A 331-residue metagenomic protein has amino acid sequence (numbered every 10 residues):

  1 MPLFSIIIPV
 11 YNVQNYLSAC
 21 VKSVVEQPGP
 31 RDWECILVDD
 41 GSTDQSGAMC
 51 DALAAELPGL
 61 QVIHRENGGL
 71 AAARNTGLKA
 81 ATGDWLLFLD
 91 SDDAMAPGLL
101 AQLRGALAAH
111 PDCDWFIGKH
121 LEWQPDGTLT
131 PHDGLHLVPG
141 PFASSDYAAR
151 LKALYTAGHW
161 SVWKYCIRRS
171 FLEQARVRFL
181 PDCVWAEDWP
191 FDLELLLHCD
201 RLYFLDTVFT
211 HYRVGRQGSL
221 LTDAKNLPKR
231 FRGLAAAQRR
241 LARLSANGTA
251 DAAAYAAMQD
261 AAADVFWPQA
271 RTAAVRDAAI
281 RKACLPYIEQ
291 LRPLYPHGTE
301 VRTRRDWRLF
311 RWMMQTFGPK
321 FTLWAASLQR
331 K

Functional and structural regions predicted by a protein language model:
V13-E26: Short, well-formed alpha-helical segments that are part of the catalytic scaffolds of diverse glycosyltransferases
S23, D39-M49, E66: A conserved acidic beta->alpha catalytic loop
D32-G41, Q61-E66, D90-S91: Short beta-strand/loop segment that forms part of the nucleotide-sugar
R65-A81: Glycine-rich, basic loop-to-helix element that forms the pyrophosphate-binding segment of sugar-nucleotide handling
L70, S91-L202, T210-P228: Donor-binding/catalytic cores of nucleotide-activated saccharide and glycerol-phosphate transferases/polymerases
L86: Short aromatic/hydrophobic "clamp" motif used to bind/position activated sugar donors
T207-R216, T222-A252, P268-Q269, V275-Y295: Catalytic core of nucleotide-sugar-dependent glycosyltransferases
A274-K331: Membrane-interface aromatic/basic loop that binds lipid-linked glycans or pyrophosphate carriers, typified by
